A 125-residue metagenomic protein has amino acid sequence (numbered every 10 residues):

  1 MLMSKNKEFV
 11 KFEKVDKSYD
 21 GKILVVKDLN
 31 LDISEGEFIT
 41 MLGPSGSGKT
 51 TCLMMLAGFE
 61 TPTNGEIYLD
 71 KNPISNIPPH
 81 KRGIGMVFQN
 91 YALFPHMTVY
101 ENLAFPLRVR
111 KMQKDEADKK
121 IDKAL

Functional and structural regions predicted by a protein language model:
L2-L125: ABC family nucleotide-binding domain
